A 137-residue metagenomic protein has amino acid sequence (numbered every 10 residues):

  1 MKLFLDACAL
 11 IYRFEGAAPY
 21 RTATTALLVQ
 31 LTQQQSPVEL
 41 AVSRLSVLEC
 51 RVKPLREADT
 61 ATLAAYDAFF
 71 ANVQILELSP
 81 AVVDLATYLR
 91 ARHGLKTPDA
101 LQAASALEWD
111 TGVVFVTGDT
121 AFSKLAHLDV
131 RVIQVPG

Functional and structural regions predicted by a protein language model:
M1-A41, P54-A65, G137: Short, well-structured N-terminal submotif of metal-dependent ribonuclease cores
K2, T32, N72, A103-G137: Acidic, PIN/NYN-like endoribonuclease modules and their adjacent C-terminal/linker elements
L10, V47, V83, F122-S123: A generic structural signal for short hydrophobic patches within well-formed alpha-helices
F14-E15, P54, R90, A126-D129: Short, flexible helix/strand-to-coil boundary loops that buttress conserved ligand/catalytic motifs in alpha/beta
A41, L76, R131-I133: General small-molecule cofactor/ligand-binding pocket signal
D59-L63, F70-L76: Helix-adjacent hinge/juxtasegments
Q74-G118: Active-site neighborhoods of divalent-metal-dependent phosphate/nucleic-acid chemistry enzymes
